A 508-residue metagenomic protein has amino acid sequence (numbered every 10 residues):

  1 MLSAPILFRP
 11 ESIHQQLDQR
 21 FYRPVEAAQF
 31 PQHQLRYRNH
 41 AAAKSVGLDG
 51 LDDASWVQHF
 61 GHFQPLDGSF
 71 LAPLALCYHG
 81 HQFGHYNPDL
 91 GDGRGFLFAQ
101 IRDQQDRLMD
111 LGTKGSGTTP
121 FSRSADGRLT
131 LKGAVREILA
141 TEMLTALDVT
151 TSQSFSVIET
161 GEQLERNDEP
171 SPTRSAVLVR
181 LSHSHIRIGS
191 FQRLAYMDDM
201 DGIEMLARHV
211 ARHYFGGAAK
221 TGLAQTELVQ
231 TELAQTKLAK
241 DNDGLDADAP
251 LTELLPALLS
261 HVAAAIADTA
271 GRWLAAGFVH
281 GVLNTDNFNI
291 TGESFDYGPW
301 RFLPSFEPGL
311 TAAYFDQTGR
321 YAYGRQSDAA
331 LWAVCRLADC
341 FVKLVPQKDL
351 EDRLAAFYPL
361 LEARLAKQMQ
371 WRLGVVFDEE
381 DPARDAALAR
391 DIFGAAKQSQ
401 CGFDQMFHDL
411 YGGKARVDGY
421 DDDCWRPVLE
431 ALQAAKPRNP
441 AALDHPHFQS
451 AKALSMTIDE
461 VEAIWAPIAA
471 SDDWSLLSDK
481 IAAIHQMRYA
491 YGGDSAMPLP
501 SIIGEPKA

Functional and structural regions predicted by a protein language model:
M1-C77, A312, Q317-A508: Regulatory N- and C-terminal appendages and interdomain linkers associated with kinase/kinase-like NTP transferase
S12-D18, M109-P120, A207, A211 (+2 more regions): Active-site-adjacent bridging/hinge elements
E26-A28, D126-R128, P256-A257: Short, contiguous strand/loop micro-motifs
Q32-Q34, A41-S45, L51, F63-T221 (+6 more regions): Conserved ATP-binding subdomain of kinase catalytic cores across diverse folds
A134, L164-E227, E232, K237-H280 (+1 more regions): ATP-dependent phospho-/nucleotidyl transfer catalytic cores
V149, F278, D472-D473: Residue-level recognition of short, well-ordered coil/turn positions that link secondary-structure elements
L283: Hydrophobic HxD+1 residue recognition
